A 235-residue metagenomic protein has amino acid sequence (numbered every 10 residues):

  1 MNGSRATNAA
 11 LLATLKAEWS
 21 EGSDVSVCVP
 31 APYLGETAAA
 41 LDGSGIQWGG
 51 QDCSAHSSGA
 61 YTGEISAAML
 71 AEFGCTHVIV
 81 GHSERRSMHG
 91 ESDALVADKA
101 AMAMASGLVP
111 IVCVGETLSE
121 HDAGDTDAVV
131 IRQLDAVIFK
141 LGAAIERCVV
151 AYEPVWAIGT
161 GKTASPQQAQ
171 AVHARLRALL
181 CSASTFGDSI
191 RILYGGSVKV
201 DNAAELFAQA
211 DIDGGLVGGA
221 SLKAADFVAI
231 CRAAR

Functional and structural regions predicted by a protein language model:
M1-R235: Active-site loop-to-helix "anion-binding N-cap" substructures in soluble metabolic enzymes
